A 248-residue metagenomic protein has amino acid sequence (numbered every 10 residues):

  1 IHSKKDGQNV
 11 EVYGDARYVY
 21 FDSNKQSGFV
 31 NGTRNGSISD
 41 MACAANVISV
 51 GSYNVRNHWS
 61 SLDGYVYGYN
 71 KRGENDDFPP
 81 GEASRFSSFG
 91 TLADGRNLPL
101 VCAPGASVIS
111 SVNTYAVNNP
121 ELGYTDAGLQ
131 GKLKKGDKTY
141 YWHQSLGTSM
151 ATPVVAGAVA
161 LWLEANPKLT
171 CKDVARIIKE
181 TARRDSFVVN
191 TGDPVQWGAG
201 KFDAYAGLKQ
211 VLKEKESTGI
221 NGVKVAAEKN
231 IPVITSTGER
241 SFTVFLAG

Functional and structural regions predicted by a protein language model:
I1-S217: Loop-rich non-cytosolic ectodomains and luminal regions
A227-G248: C-terminal outer-membrane/trafficking sorting elements
